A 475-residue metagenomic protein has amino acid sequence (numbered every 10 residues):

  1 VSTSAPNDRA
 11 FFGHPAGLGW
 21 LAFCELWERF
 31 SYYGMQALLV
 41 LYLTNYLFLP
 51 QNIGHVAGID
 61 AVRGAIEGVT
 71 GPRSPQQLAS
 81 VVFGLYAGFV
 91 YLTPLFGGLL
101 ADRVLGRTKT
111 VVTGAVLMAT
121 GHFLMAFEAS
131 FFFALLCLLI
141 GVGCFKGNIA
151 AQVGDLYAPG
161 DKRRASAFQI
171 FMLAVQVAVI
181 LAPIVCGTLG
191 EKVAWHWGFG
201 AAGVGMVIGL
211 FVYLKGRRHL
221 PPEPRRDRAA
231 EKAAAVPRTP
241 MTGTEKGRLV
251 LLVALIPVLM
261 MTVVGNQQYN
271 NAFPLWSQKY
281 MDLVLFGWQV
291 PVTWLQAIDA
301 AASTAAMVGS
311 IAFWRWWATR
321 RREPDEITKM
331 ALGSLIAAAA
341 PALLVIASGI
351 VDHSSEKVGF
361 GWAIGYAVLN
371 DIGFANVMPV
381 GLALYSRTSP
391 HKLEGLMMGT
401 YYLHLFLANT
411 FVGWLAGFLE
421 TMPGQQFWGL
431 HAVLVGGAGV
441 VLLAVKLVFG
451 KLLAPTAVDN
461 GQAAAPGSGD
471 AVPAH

Functional and structural regions predicted by a protein language model:
V1-G17, P159-G160, C186-G287, G309-S310 (+2 more regions): Intracellular loop-helix junctions on the cytosolic face of multi-pass helical membrane proteins
L26, G121, S130-F145, S354-N376: Hydrophobic core of transmembrane alpha-helices in multi-pass small-molecule transporters, especially MFS/SLC-type
S80-L99, A297-S310: Central cavity-lining transmembrane alpha-helices of secondary-active solute carriers, predominantly the Major
V90, R163-E191, G198-G209, D299-S303 (+1 more regions): Glycine-rich segments within core transmembrane alpha-helices of 12-TM secondary carriers
T93-F123: Conserved MFS/SLC helix-loop-helix module at the cytosolic interface between two early adjacent transmembrane helices
V116-F133, S334-S355: C-terminal ends and interior cores of transmembrane alpha-helices in multi-pass membrane transporters/permeases
C144-A158, N376-S389: Intracellular juxtamembrane helix-capping segments at the cytosolic ends of symmetry-related transmembrane helices
W288-T319, L332-P341: Transmembrane alpha-helices of Major Facilitator/SLC transporters
